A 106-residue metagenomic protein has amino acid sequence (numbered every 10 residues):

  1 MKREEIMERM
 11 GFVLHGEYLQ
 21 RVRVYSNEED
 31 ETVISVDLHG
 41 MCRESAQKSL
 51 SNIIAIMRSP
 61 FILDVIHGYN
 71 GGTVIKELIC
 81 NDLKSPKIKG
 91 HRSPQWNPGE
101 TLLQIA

Functional and structural regions predicted by a protein language model:
M1-A106: Long, charged, low-complexity intrinsically disordered regions
